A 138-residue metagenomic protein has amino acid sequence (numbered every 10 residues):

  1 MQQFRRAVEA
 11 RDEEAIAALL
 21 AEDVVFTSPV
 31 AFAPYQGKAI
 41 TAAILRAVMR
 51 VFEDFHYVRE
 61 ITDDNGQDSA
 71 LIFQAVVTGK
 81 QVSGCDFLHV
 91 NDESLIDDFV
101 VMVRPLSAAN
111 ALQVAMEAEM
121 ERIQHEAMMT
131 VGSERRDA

Functional and structural regions predicted by a protein language model:
M1-A138: C-terminal and inter-domain tail/linker signature
